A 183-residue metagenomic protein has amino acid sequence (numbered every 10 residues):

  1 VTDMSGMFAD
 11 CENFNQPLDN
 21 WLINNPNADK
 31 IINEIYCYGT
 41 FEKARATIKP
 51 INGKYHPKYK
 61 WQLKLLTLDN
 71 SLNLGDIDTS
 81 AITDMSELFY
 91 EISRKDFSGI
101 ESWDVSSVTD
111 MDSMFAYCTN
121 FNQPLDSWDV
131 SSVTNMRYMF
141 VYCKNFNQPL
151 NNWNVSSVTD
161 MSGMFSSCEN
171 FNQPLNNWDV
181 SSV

Functional and structural regions predicted by a protein language model:
V1-V183: Negatively charged
